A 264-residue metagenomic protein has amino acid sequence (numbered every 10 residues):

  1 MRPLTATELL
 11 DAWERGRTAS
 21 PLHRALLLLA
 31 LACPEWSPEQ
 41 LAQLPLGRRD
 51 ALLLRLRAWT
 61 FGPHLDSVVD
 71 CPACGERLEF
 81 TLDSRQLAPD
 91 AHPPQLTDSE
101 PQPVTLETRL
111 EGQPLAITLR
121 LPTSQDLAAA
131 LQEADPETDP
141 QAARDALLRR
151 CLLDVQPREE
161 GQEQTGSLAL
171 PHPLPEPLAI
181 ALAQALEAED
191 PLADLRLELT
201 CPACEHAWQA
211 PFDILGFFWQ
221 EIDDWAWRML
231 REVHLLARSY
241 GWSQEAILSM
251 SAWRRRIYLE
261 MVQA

Functional and structural regions predicted by a protein language model:
M1-A264: Long C-terminal interaction/binding lobes of large macromolecular proteins
